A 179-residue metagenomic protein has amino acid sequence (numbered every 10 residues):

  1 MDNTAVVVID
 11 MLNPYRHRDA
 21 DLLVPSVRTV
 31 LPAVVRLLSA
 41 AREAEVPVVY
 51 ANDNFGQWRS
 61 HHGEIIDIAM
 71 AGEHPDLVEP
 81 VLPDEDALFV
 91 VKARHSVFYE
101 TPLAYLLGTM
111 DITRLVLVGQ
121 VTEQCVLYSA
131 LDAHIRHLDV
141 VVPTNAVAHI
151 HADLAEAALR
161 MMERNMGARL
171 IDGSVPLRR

Functional and structural regions predicted by a protein language model:
M1-A5, R36-A44, I66-R179: Active-site-adjacent betaalpha module
D2-T4, A20-N52: A short alpha/beta connector and helix-capping loop motif
V6-M11: N-terminal nucleotide-binding beta1-loop-alpha1 segment
N13, G56: Short, glycine/acidic-enriched loop or turn micro-motifs at the edges of active sites
P14-R18: A short small-residue
N52-N54, Q120-V121: Short, well-ordered beta-to-alpha junction loops that form the rim of enzyme active sites and present histidine/acidic
S60-I65: Metal-dependent catalytic neighborhoods of phosphoester/phosphodiester hydrolases
